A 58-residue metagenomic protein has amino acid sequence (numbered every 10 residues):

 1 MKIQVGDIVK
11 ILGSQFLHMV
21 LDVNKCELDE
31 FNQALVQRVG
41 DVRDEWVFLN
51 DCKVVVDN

Functional and structural regions predicted by a protein language model:
V5-D51: Basic/aromatic-rich interaction segments and small domains that mediate binding to polyanionic partners
V55-N58: Short acidic DE-rich linear segments
